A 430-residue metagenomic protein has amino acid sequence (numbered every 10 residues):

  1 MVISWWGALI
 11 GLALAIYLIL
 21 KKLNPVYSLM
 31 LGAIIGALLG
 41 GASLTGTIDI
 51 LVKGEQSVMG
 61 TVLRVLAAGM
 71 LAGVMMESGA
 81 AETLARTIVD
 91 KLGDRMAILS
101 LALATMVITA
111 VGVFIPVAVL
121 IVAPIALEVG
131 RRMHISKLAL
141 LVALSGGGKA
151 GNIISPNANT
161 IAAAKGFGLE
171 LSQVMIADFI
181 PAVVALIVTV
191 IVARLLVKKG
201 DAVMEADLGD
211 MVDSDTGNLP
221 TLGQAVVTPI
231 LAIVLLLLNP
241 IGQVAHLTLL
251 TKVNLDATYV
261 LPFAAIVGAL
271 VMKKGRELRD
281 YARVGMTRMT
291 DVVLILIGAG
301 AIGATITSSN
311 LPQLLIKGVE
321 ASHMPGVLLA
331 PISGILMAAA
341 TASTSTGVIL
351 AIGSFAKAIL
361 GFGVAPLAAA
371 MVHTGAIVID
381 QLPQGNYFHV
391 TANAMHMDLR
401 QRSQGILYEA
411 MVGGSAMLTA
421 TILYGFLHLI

Functional and structural regions predicted by a protein language model:
V2, L12, G40, I176-Y281 (+2 more regions): Long, contiguous bundles of hydrophobic transmembrane helices that form the permeation core of multi-pass
V2-W5, Q56-T61, I88-L103, R131-L140 (+4 more regions): Membrane-interfacial loop-to-helix junctions in multi-pass transporters
K21-P25, M59-T61, A72-E82, T109-I121 (+4 more regions): Short helix-coil transition sites and intra-membrane helix breaks within transmembrane domains of multi-pass
Y27-M30, I50-E82, L99, M106-V107 (+2 more regions): Core transmembrane alpha-helical segments of multi-pass membrane transporters/permeases
L44-G54, L84, T160-Q173, I241-K252 (+3 more regions): Membrane-interface helix termini and inter-helical loops of multi-pass transporters
L66-A67, K91-I125, I297-A299, S322-P366 (+1 more regions): Hydrophobic alpha-helical transmembrane segments of multi-pass integral membrane proteins, predominantly secondary
M70, T83-A85, P116-V129, N157-F167 (+2 more regions): Re-entrant/interfacial helical elements at transmembrane boundaries that shape and gate the permeation pathway
L127-A225, A365, Y387-Y424, H428: Membrane-core helix-loop-helix motifs of multi-pass transport proteins
